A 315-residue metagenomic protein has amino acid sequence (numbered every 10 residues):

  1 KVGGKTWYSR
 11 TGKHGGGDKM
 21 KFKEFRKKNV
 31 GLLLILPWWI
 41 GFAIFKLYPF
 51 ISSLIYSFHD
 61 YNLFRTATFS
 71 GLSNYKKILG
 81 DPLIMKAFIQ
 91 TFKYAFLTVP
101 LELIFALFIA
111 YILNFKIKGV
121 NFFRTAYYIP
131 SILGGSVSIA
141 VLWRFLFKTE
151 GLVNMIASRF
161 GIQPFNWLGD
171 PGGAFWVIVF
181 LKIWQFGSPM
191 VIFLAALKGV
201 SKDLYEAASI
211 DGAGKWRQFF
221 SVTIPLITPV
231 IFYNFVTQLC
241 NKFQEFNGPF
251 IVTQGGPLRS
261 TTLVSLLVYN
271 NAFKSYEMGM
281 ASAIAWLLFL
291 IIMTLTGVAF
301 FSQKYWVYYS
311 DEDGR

Functional and structural regions predicted by a protein language model:
K5-T11, L263, I284: A composition-driven signal for long, intrinsically disordered, charge-rich low-complexity tracts
T6-R26: Short, Lys/Arg-rich, polar N-terminal cytosolic tail immediately upstream of the first transmembrane signal-anchor
K23-R315: A structural signal for multi-pass alpha-helical bundles of membrane permease subunits that mediate small-molecule
